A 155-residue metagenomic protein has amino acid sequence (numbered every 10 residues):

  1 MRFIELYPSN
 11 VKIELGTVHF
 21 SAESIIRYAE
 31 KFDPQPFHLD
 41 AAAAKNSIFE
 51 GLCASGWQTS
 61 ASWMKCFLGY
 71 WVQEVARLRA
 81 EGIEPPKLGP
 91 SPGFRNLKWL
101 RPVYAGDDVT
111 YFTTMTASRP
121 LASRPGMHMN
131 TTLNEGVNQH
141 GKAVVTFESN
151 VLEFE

Functional and structural regions predicted by a protein language model:
M1-E14, W99-E155: HotDog/MaoC-like acyl-thioester-processing domains
M1-P92: Hot-dog-fold acyl-thioester-processing enzymes
P90-R95, Y111: Short beta-strand or tight-loop elements that sit immediately N-terminal to catalytic metal-binding acidic residues
